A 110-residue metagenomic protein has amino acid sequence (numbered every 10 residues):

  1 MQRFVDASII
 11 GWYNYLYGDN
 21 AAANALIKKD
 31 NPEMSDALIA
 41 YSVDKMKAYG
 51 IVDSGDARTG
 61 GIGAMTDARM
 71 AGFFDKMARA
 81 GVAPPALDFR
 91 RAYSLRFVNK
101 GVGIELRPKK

Functional and structural regions predicted by a protein language model:
M1-V82: Secondary-structure end/capping motifs
M70-K110: Conserved C-terminal helix/tail region of periplasmic/extracytoplasmic solute-binding proteins
